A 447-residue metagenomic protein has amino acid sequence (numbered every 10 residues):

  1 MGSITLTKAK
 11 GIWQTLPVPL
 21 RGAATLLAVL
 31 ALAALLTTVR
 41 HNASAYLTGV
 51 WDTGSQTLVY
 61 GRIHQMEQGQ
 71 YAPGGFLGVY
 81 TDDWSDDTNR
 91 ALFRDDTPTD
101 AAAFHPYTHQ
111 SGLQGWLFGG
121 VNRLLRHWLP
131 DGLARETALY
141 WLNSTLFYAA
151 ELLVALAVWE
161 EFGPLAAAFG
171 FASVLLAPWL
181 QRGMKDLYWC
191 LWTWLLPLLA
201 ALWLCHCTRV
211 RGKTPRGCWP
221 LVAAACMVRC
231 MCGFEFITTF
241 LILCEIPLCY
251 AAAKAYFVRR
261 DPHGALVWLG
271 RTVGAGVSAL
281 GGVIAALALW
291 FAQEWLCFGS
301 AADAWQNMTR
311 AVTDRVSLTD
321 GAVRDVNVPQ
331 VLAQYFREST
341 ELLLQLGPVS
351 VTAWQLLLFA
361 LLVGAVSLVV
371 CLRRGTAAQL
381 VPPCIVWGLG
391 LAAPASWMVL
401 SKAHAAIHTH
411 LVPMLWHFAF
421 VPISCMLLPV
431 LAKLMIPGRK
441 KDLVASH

Functional and structural regions predicted by a protein language model:
D96-T137: Short hydrophobic/aromatic helix or loop-helix immediately within or flanking a transmembrane segment in polytopic
G132-Y140, G170-L195, C226-M227, M231 (+1 more regions): Aromatic- and kink-enriched transmembrane "portal" helix at the membrane-lumen/periplasm boundary that abuts
A138-L165, C371-L372: Transmembrane-helix motifs of polytopic, lipid-linked glycan transferases
A150-A155, E341-V381, L428: Hydrophobic, aromatic-rich transmembrane alpha-helices and their immediate juxtamembrane boundary segments
W192-L195, A406-M435: Hydrophobic/aromatic-rich transmembrane helices and adjacent perimembrane loops
G217-F236, F240, S278-A279: Membrane-interface alpha helices of multi-pass inner-membrane proteins
T272-A360: Membrane-lumen/periplasm interface segments of specific transmembrane helices in polyprenyl phosphate-linked
G375-H404: Transmembrane alpha-helix segments characteristic of polytopic inner-membrane glycan-assembly/cell-envelope
